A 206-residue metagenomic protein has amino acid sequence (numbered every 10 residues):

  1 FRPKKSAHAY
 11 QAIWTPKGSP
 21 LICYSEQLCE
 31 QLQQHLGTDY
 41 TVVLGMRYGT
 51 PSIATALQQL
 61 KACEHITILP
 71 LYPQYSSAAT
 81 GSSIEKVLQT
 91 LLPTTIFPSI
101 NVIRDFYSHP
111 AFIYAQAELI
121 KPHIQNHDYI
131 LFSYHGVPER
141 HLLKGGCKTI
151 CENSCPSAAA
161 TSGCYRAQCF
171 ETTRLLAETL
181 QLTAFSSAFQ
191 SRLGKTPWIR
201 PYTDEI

Functional and structural regions predicted by a protein language model:
F1-I206: Active-site-proximal alpha-helix that buttresses catalytic centers in soluble enzyme cores
